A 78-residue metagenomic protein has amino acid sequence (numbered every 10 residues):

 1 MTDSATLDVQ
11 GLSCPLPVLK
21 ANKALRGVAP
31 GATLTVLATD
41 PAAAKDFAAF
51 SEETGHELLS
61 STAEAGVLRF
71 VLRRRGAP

Functional and structural regions predicted by a protein language model:
T2-Q10: Short amphipathic
V9-S61: Amphipathic, hydrophobic secondary-structure cores in small proteins
T62-A63, G76: Short, low-complexity Ser/Thr-rich regulatory SLiMs
A65-V67: Short acidic/glycine-enriched loop/turn segments that link adjacent beta-strands
F70-P78: Core SAM-dependent methyltransferase catalytic element
